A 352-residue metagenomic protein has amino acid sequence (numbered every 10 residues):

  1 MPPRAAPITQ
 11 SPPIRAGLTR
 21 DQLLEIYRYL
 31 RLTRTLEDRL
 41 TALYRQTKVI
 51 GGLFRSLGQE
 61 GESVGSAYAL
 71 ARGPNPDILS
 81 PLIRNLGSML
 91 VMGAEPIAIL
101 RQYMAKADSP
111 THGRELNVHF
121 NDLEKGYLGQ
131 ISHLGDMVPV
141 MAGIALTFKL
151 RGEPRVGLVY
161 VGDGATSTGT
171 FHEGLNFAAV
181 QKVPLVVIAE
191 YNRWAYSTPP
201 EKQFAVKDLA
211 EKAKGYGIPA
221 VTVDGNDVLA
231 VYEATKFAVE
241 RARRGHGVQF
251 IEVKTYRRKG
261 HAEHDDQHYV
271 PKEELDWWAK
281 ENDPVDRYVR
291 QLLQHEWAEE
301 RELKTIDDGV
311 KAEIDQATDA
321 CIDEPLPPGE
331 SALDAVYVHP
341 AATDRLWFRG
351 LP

Functional and structural regions predicted by a protein language model:
M1-E62, V253, K259, Q267-P352: Conserved acidic/glycine
T35-A42, Q46-Q181, P199-A205, A210 (+1 more regions): Cofactor-binding active-site loop characterized by glycine-rich and histidine/acidic residues
M89-V91, S197, H261, S331: Short acidic, gly/pro-rich beta-turn/loop elements at beta-sheet edges and active-site/ligand-binding grooves
Y127-D323: Glycine-rich ThDP/TPP pyrophosphate-binding loop and its adjacent helix/strand module within ThDP-dependent enzymes
